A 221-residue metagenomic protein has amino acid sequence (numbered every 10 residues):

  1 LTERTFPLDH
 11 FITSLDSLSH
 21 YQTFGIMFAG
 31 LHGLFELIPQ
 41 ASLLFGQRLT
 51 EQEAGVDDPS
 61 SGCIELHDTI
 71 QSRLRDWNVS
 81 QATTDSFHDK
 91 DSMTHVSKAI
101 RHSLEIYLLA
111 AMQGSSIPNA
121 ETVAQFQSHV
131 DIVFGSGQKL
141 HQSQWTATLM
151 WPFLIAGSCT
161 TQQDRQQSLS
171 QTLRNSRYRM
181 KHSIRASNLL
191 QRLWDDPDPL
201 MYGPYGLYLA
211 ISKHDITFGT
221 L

Functional and structural regions predicted by a protein language model:
T5-M150, I155-R174, Y178: Cytosolic regulatory protein-protein interaction regions
N175-L221: Intrinsically disordered, low-complexity regulatory regions with latent secondary structure
